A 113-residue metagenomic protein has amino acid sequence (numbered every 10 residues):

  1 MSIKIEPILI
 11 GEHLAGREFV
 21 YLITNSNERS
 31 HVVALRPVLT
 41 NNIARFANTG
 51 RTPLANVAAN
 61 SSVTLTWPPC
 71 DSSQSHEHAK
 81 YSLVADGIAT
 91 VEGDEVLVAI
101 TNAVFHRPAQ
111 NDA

Functional and structural regions predicted by a protein language model:
M1-A113: Binding-site signature for planar aromatic cofactors or substrates
